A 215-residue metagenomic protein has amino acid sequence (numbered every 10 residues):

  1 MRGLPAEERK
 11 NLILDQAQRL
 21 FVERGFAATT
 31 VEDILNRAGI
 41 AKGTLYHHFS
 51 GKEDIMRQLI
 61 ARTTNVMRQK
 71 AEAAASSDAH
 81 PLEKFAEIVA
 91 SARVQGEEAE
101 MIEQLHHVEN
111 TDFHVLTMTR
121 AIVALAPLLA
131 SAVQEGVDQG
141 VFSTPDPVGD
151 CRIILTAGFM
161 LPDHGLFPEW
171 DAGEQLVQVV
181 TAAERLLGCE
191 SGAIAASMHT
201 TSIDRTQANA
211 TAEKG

Functional and structural regions predicted by a protein language model:
M1-R24, A28-I40, E53-R57: Basic, helix-initiating cap at the start of DNA-binding domains
V22, Y46-S50, Q58, R62: Base-recognition residues in the alpha-helical recognition helix of bacterial helix-turn-helix
G43: Key DNA-contact positions within bacterial/archaeal DNA-binding proteins
K52, L59, T63, M67 (+5 more regions): Hydrophobic/aromatic residues within well-ordered alpha-helical segments
Q58, R62, Q69-I102, C151-I154: Hydrophobic alpha-helical connector segments
L82-E83, T117-A121, Q134, D138-I153 (+3 more regions): All-alpha amphipathic helical-bundle segments outside canonical DNA-binding/catalytic cores that form hydrophobic
R93-F142, L166: Short secondary-structure transition hinges
P127, S131-Q139, D163, F167-G215: C-terminal peripheral helix-coil segments that are non-catalytic and often amphipathic
